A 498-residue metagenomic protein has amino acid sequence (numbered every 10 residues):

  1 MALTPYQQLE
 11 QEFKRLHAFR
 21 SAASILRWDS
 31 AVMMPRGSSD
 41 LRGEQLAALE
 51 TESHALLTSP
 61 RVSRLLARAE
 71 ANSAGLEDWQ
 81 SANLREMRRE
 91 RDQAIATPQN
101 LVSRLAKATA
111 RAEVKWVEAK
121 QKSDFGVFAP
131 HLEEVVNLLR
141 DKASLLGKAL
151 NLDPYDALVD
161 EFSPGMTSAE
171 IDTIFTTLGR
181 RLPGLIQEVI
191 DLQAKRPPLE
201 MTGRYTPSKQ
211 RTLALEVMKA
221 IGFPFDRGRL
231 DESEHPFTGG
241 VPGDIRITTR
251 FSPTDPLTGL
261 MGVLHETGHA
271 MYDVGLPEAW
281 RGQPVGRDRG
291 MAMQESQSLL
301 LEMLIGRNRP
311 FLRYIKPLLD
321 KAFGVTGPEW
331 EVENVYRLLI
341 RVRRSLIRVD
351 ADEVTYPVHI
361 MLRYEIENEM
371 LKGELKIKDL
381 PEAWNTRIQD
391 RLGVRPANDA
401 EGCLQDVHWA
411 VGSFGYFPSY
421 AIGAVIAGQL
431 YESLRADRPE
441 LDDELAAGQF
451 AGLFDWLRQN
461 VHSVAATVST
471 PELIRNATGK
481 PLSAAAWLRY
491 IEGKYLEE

Functional and structural regions predicted by a protein language model:
M1-P164, E492-L496: A well-structured
A2-P5, S21-R27, G37, L41 (+3 more regions): C-terminal, non-catalytic "cap/extension" segments appended to globular domains
L9, G147, T258-E278, E295-E302: Active-site recognition of the HExxH zinc-binding catalytic motif
L41, L101-R104, H131, I174 (+12 more regions): Secondary-structure capping and boundary motifs in well-ordered enzyme cores
L105-P256, Y495: Contiguous, non-catalytic segments that form substrate-binding/exosite surfaces or channel walls
F175, G179-L182, P207-R211, V217-D231 (+2 more regions): All-alpha helical catalytic cores of prenyl diphosphate-utilizing isoprenoid enzymes
D226, A279-Q283, R307-P317, I377-K378 (+1 more regions): Acidic/polar loop patches that form or flank catalytic/metal-binding clefts of enzymes that bind anionic ligands
R287-P328: Post-HExxH zinc-binding segment in Zn-dependent metallohydrolases
